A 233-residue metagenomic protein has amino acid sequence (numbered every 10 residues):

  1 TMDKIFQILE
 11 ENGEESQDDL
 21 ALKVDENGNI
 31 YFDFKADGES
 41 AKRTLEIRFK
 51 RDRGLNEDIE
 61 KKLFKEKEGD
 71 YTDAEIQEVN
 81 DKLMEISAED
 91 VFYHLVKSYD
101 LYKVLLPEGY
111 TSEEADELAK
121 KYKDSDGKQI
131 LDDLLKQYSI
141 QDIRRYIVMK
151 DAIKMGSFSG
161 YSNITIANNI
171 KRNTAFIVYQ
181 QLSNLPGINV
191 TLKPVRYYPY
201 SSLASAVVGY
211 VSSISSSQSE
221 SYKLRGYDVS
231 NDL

Functional and structural regions predicted by a protein language model:
T1-L233: Membrane-proximal periplasmic segments of bacterial cell-envelope enzymes, especially penicillin-binding proteins
